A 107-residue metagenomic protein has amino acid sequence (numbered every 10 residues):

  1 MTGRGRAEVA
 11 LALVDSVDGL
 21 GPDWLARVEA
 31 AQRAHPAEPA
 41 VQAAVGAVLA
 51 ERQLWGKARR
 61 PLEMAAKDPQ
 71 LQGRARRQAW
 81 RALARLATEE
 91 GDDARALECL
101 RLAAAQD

Functional and structural regions predicted by a protein language model:
M1-R6, E63-K67, R85-D107: TPR/TPR-like (Sel1-like) alpha-helical repeat modules
T2-Q72: Alpha-helical adaptor scaffolds
A47, A84-R85: Generic anion/oxyanion-binding catalytic loop in active/binding sites
R74-Q78: C-terminal soluble interaction/assembly domains
A79-L83: Small/polar glycine-rich anion-binding or flexible loop at a beta-alpha turn
